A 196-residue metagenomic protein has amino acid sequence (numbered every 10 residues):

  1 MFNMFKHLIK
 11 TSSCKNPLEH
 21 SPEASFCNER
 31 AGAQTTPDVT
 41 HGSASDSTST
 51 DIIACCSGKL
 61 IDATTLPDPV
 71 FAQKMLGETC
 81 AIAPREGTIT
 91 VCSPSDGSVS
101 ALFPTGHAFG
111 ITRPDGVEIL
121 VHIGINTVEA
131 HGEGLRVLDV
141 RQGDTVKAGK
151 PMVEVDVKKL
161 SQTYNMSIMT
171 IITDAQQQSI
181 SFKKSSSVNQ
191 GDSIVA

Functional and structural regions predicted by a protein language model:
F2-A196: Contiguous, well-folded functional domains in the mature portion of proteins
